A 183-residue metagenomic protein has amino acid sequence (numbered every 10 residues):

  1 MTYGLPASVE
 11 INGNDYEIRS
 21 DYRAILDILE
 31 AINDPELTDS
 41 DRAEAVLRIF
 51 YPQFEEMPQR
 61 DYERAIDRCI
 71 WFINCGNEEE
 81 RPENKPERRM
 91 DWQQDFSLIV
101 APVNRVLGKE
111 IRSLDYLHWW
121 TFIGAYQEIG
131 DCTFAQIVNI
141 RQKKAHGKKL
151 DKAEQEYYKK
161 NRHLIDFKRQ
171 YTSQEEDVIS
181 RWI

Functional and structural regions predicted by a protein language model:
M1-E17, R23-L26, A31-P35, S40 (+1 more regions): Charged interaction scaffolds used for protein-protein
